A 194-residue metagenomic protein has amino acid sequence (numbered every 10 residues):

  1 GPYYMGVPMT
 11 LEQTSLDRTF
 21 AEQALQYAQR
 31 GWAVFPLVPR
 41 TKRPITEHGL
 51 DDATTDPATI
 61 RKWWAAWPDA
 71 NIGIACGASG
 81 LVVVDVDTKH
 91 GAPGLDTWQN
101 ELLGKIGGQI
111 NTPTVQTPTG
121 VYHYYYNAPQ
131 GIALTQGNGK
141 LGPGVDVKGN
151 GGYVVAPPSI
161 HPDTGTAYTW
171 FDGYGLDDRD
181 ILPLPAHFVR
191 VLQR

Functional and structural regions predicted by a protein language model:
G1-R194: Conserved phosphate/metal-binding and DNA-contacting active-site motifs used in DNA phosphodiester-bond processing
